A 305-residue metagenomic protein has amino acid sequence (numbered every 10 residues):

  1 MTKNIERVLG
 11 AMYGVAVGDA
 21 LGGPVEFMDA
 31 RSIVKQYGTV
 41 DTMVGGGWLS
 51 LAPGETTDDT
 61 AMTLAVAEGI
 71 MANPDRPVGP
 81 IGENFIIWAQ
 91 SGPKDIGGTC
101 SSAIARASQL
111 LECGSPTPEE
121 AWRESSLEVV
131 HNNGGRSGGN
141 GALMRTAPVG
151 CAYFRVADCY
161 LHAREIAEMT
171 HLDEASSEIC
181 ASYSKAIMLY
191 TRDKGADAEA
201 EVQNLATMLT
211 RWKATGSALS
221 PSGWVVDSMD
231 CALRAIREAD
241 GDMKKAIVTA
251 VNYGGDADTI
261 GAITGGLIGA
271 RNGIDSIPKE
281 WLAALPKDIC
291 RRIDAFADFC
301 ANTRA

Functional and structural regions predicted by a protein language model:
M1-A305: Structured, active/binding-site neighborhoods that engage oxygen-rich ligands
